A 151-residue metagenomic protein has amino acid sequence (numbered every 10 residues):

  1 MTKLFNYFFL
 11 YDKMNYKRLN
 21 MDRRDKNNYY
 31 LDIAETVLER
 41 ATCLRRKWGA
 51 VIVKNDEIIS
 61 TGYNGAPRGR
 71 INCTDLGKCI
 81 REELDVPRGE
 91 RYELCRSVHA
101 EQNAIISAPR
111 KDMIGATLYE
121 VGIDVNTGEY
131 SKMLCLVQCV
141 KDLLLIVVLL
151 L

Functional and structural regions predicted by a protein language model:
M1-L4, R46: Intrinsically disordered, low-complexity Ser/Thr/Pro-rich tracts
K3, F9-K17: Short, positively charged and aromatic/hydrophobic N-terminal segments
L19-R23, T36, V53-K54, R88-E90: General secondary-structure propensity
D22-K47: Short, basic/aromatic recognition patches
R24-D25, S60-L151: Zn2+-dependent cytidine deaminase-like catalytic core
K47-T61: Short beta-strand scaffold segments in enzyme catalytic cores
